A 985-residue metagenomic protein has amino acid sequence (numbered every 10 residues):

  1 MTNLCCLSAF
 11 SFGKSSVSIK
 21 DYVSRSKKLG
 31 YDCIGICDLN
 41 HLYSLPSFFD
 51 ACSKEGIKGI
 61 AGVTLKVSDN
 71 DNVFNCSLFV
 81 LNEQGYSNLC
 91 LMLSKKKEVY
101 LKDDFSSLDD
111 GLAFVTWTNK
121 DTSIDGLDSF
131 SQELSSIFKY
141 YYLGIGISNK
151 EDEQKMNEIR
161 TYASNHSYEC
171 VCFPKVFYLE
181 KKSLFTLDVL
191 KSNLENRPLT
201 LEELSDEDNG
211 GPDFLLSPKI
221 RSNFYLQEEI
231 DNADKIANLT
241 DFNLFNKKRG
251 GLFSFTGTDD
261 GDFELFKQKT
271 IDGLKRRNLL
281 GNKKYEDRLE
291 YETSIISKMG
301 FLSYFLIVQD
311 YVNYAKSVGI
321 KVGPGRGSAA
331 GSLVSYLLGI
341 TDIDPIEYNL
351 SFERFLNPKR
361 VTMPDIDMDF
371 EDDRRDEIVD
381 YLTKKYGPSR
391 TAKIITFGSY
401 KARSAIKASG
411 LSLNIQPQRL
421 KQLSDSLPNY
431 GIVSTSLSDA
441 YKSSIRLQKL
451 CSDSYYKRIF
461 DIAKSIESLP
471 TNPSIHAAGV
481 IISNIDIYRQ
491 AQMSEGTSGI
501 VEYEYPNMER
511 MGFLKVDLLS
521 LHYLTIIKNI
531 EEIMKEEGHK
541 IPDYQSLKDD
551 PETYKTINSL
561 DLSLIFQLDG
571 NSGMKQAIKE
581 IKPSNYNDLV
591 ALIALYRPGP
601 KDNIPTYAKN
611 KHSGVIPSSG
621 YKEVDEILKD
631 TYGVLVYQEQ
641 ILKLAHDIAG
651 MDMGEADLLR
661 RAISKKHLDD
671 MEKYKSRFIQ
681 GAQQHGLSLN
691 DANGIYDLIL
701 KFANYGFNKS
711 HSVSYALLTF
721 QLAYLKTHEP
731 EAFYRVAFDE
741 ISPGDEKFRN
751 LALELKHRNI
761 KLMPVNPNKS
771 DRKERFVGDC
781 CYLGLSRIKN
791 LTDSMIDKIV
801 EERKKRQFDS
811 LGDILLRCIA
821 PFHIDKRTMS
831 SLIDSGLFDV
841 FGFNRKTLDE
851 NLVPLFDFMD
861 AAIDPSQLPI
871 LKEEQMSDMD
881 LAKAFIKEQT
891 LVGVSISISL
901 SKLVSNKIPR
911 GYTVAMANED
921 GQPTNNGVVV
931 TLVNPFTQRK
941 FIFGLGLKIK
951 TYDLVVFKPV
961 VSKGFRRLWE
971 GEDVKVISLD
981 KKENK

Functional and structural regions predicted by a protein language model:
M1-I36, N40-E55, M92-K181, Y225 (+2 more regions): Domain-core and long-helix interface of multi-subunit machines
T2, C33-I36, C52-K54, G257-K985: Noncatalytic, beta-rich nucleic-acid-contacting surfaces in large DNA/RNA-processing enzymes
C5, D38, G59, N82 (+3 more regions): Divalent metal-coordination and catalytic microenvironments
H41, P46-V99: Hydrophobic or amphipathic alpha-helical targeting/insertion segments
E55, E228-F253, S399: Structural signature of the thiamine diphosphate
I60-V63, Y178-S183, D188-A237, R354-I395 (+3 more regions): Phosphate/diphosphate-binding loops
N70, S106-L108, N472-S474: Solvent-exposed alpha-helices and their adjacent loops that cap or buttress functional pockets in soluble metabolic
N72, Q154, K181-L190, Y336: Histidine/acidic-residue-rich catalytic or RNA/ligand-binding cores of hydrolases and nuclease-related proteins
